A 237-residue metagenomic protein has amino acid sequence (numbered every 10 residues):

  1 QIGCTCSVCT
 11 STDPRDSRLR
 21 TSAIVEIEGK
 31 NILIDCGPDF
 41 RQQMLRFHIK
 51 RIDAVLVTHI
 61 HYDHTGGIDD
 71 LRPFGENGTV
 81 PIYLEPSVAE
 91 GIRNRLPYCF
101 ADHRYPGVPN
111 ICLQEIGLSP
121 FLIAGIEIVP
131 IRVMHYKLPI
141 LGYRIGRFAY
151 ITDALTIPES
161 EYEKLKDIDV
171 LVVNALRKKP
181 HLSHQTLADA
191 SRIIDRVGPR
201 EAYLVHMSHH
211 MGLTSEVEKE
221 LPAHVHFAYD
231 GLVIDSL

Functional and structural regions predicted by a protein language model:
Q1-I151, E216-L237: Binuclear metal-dependent hydrolase catalytic cores
D39, H61, L155, L176 (+1 more regions): Catalytic metal-binding/acid-base residues of hydrolase active sites
M134-I140, G146-N174: Active-site-proximal loop/helix segments of hydrolase catalytic cores
P158-L237: Binuclear metal-ion centers of metallo-dependent hydrolases, dominated by the metallo-beta-lactamase
